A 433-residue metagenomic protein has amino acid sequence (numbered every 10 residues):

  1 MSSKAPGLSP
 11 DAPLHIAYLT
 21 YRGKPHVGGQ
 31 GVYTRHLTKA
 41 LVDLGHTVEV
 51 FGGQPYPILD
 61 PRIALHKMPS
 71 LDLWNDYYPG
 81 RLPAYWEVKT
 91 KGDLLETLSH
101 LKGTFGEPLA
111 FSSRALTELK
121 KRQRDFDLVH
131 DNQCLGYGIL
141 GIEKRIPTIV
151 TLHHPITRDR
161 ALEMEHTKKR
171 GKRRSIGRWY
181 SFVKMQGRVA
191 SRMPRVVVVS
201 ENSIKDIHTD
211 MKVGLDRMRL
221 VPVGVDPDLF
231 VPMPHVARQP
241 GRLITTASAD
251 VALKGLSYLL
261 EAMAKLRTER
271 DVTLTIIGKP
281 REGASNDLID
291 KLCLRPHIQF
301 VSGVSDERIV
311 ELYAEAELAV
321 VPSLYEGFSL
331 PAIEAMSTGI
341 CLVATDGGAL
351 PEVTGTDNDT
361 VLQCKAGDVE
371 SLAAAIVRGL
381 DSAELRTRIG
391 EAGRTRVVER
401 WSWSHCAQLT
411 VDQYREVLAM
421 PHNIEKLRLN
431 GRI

Functional and structural regions predicted by a protein language model:
Y78-G103, E143-G187: Acceptor-binding helix/loop patch of EC 2.4 sugar-transfer enzymes, predominantly nucleotide-sugar-dependent
N202, G224: Carbohydrate-associated surface elements
P234-K254, L260-M263, T275: Conserved donor-binding/catalytic core segment of Leloir-type glycosyltransferases
N286-E307: Nucleotide-activated donor-binding/catalytic signature segment of Leloir-type glycosyltransferases, i.e., the conserved
G303, E311-A316: Short alpha-helical donor nucleotide-sugar binding micro-motif in glycosyltransferases
L324: Aromatic "clamp/platform" in nucleotide-sugar-dependent glycosyltransferases that forms part of the donor/acceptor
C341-A344: Short hydrophobic beta-strand element within catalytic cores of glycosyltransferases and related nucleotide-activated
T356-D357, V361-V369, R378-E384: Conserved acidic donor-binding segment of nucleotide-sugar-dependent glycosyltransferases
